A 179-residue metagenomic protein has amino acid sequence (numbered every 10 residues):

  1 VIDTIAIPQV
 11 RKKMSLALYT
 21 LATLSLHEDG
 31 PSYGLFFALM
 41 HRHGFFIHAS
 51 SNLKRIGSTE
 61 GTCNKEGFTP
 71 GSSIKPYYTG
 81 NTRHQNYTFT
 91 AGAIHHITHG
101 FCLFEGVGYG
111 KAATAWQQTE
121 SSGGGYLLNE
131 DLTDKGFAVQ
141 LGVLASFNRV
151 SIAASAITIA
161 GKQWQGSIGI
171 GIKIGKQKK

Functional and structural regions predicted by a protein language model:
V1-R55, K173-G175: Short glycine/proline- and aromatic-enriched beta-strand/turn motifs that initiate or cap beta-hairpins
P8-L18, H41-I47, H99-L103, F137 (+2 more regions): Outer-envelope beta-barrel architecture signal
Y19-Y33, I97-H99, T133-F137, S155-G169: Solvent-exposed loop/turn segments connecting transmembrane beta-strands in outer-membrane beta-barrel proteins
L21, S73-T79, G123-E130, S155-A156: Extracellular loop and loop/strand-boundary signature of outer-membrane beta-barrel proteins
F36-S122, A145-V150: Gram-negative (and chloroplast) outer-membrane scaffold detector with strong preference for beta-barrel transmembrane
G110-A112, I159, K173-G175: Short coil/turn motifs at secondary-structure junctions
G110-L144, K179: Outer membrane beta-barrel transmembrane domains
F147, Q163-K179: Outer-membrane beta-barrel "beta-signal"
